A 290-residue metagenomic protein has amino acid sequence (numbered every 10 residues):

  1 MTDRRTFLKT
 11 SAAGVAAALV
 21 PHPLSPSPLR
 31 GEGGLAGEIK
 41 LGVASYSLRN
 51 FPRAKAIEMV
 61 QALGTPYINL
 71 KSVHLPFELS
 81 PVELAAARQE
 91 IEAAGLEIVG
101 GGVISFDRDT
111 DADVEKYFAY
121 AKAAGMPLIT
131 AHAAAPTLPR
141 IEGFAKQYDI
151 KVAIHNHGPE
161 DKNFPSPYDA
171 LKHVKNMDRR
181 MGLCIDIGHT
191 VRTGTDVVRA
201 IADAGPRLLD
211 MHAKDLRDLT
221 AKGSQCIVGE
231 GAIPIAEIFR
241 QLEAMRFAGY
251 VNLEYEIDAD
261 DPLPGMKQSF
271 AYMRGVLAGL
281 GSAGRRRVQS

Functional and structural regions predicted by a protein language model:
T2-P23, G34-K40, N50-L63, F164-I185 (+1 more regions): Histidine-acidic metal/acid-base catalytic patches
A12, A16-L19, A54-I57, H74 (+5 more regions): Active-site acidic/histidine proton-transfer and metal-coordination neighborhood in alpha/beta enzyme cores
I39-A44, I68-L70, I98-V103, I129-A131 (+4 more regions): Hydrophobic faces of well-ordered beta-strands that scaffold small-molecule active sites in alpha/beta enzyme cores
S45-F51, S72-F77: Extracytoplasmic "Venus flytrap"
L48, L79, R108-D109, A133 (+1 more regions): Residues that cap or flank secondary-structure elements
N69-A86: Glycine-rich, proline-tolerant flexible connector loops at the mouths of alpha/beta enzymes
